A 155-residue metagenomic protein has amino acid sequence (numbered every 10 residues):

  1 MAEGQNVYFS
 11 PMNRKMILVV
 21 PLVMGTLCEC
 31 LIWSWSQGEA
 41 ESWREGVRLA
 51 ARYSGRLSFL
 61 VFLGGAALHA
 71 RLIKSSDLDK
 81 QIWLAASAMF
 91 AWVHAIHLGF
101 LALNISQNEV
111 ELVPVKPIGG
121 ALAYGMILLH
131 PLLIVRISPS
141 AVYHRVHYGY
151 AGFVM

Functional and structural regions predicted by a protein language model:
A2-M155: Membrane-embedded alpha-helical bundles that constitute the cytochrome b-like, heme-associated redox core of multi-pass
